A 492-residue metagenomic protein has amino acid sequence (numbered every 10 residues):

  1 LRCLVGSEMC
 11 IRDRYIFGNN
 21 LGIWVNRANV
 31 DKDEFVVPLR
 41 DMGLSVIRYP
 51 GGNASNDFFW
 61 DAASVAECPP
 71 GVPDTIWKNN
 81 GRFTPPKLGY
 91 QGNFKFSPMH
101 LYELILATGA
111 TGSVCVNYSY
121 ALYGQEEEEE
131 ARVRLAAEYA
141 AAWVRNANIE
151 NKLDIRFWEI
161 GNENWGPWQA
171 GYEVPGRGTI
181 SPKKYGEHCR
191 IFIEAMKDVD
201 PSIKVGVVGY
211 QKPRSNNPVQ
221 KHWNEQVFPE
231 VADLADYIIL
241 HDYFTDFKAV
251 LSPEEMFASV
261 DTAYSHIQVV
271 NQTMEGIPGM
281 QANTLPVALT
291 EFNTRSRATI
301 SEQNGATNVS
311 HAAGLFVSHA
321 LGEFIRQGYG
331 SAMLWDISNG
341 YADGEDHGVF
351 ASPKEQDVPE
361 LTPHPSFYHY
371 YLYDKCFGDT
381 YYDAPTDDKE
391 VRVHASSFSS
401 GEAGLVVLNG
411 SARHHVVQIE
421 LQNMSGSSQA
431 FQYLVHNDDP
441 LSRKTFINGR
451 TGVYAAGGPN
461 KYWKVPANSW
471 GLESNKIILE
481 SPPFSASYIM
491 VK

Functional and structural regions predicted by a protein language model:
L1-G6, I11: Single conserved hydrophobic/aromatic residue that forms the stacking wall/gate of nucleotide- or nucleobase-binding
Y15-L21, S45-F59, T111-V116, R156-I160 (+7 more regions): Structural recognition of the beta-strand scaffold that forms the well-ordered cores of secreted hydrolase catalytic
D31-N56, H100-L104, T108, S113: Catalytic domains of carbohydrate-active enzymes, especially glycoside hydrolases
P50-P98, A107, K152-I160, G166-T179: Aromatic- and acidic-residue-enriched carbohydrate-binding clefts of CAZyme catalytic domains
A136, A140, S181-V317, Q327: Noncatalytic carbohydrate-binding groove/subsite architecture in carbohydrate-active enzymes
L289-E402: Aromatic/acidic polysaccharide-binding cleft in carbohydrate-active enzymes
K389-S428, Q432-L441, P483-M490: Carbohydrate-binding surface patches
S425-I477, S481: Acidic, Ser/Thr/Pro-rich beta/coil linker or hinge segments at domain junctions
